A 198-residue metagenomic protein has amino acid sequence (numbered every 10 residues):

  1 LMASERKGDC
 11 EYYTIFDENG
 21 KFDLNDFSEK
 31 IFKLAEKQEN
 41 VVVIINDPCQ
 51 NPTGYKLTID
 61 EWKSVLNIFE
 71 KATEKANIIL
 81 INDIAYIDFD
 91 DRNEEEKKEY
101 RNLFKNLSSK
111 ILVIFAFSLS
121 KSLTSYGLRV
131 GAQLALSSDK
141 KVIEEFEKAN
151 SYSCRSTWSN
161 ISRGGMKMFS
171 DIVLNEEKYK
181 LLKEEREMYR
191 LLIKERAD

Functional and structural regions predicted by a protein language model:
L1-D9: Substrate-binding/gating loop at the entrance of the active-site cleft, primarily in PLP-dependent aminotransferase-like
R6, I59-D60, E95-K98, R129-A132: Short secondary-structure boundary/capping segments
D9-E18: Short beta-strand->loop structural element characteristic of the AMP-binding/adenylate-forming
E18-E95: Active-site phosphate-binding strand-loop segment of PLP-dependent enzymes
K105-R190: Conserved core segment of the aminotransferase class I/II
R190-R196: A glycine-rich beta-turn/hairpin centered on an aromatic-Pro dipeptide
